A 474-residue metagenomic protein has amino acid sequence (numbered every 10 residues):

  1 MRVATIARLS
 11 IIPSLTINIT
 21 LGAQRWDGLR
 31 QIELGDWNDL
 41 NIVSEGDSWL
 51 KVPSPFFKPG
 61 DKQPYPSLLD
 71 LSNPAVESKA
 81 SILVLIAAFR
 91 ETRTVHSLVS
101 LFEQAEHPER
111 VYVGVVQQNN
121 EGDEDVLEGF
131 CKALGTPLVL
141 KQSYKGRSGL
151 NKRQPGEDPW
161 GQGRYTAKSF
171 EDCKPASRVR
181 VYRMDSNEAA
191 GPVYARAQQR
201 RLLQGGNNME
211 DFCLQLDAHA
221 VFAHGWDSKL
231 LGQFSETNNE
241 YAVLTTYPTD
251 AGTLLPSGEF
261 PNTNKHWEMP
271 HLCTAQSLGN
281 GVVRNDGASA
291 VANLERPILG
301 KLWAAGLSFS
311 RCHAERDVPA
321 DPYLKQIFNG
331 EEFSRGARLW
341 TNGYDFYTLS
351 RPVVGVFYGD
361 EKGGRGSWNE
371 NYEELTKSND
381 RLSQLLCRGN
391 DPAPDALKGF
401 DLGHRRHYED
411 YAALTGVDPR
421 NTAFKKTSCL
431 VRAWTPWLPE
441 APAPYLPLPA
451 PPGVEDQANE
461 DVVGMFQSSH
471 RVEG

Functional and structural regions predicted by a protein language model:
M1-R25: N-terminal signal-anchor transmembrane helix specifying type II single-pass membrane topology of secretory-pathway
L9, P13, L71-P74, S468: Intrinsically disordered, low-complexity segments enriched in Ser/Pro/Gly/Ala and basic residues
L15, V139, L272, P451-V454: Intrinsically disordered, low-complexity segments enriched in proline/serine/threonine
I17-I19, A23-Q24, H224, K229 (+3 more regions): Intrinsically disordered, low-complexity segments used for protein-protein interactions
R25-T422, W434: Catalytic cores of eukaryotic secretory-pathway lumenal/extracellular enzymes that build and remodel glycoconjugates
L397-G474: Long, compositionally biased intrinsically disordered regions
